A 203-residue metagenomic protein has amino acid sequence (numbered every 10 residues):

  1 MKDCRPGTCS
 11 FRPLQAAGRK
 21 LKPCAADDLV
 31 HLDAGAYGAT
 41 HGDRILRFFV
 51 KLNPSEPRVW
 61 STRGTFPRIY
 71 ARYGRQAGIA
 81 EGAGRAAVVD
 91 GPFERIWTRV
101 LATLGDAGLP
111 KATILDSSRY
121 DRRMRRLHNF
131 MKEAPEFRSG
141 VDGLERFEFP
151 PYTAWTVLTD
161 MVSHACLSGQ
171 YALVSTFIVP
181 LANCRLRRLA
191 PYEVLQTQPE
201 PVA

Functional and structural regions predicted by a protein language model:
M1-R123: Non-heme Fe(II) oxygenase catalytic core, chiefly the N-lobe of the double-stranded beta-helix
V59-T62, N129-A203: Catalytic core of Fe(II)/2-oxoglutarate
M124-H128: Short, well-ordered alpha-helical scaffold segments within catalytic/effector domains
